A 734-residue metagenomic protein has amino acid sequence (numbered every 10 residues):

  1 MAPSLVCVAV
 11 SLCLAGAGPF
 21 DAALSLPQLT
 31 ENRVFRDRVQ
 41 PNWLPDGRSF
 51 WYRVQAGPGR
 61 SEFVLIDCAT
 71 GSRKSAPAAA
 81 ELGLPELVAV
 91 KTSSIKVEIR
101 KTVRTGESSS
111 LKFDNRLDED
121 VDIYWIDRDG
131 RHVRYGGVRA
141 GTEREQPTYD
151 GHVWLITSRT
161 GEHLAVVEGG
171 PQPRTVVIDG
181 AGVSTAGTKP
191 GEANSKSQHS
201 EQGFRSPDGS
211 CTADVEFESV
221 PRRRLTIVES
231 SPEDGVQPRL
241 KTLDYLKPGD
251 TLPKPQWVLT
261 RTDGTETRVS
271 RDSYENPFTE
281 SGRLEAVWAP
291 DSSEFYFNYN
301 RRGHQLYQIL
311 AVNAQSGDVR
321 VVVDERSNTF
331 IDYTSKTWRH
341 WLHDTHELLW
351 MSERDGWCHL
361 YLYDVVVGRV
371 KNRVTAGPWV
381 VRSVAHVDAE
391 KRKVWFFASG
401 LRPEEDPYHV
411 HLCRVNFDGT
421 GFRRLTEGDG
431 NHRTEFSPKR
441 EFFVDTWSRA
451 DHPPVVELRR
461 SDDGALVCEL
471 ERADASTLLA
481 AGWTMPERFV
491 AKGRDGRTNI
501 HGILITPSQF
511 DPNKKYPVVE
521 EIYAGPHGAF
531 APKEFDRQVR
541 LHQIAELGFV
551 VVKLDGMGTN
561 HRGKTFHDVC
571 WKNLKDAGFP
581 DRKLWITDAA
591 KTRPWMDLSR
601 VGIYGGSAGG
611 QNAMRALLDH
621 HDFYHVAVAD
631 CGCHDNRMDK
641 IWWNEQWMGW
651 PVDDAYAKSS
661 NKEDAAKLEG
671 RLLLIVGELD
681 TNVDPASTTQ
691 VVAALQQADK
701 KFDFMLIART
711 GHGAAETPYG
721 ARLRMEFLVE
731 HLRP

Functional and structural regions predicted by a protein language model:
N32-F35, E86, E192-Q198, E275-G282 (+4 more regions): Short glycine-/Asp-/Thr-/Trp-enriched loop segments that recur within the blades of beta-propeller repeat domains
P41, S292, N298, N431-P734: Serine-hydrolase catalytic core recognition
N42-R48, Q202-C211, E285-F295, W338-E347 (+3 more regions): Blade-terminus and WD-like Trp-Asp/Gly-His loop motifs, strongest in beta-propeller folds
V54-R60, N194-H199, V215-P255, P277-F278 (+9 more regions): A flexible loop/linker signature enriched in serine peptidases of the S9 family
C68-A69, R261-T265, A314-G317, V365-V367 (+2 more regions): Short loop/turn segments that connect beta-strands within beta-propeller blades
C68-L87, S195-G203, D214-D272, D462-L478 (+2 more regions): Predominantly five- to eight-bladed beta-propeller fold
L111-L117: Asparagine-centered strand-capping/turn motif at beta-strand->loop junctions
R159-S184, P232-G235: Structured interaction patches on ligand/partner-binding surfaces of diverse proteins
